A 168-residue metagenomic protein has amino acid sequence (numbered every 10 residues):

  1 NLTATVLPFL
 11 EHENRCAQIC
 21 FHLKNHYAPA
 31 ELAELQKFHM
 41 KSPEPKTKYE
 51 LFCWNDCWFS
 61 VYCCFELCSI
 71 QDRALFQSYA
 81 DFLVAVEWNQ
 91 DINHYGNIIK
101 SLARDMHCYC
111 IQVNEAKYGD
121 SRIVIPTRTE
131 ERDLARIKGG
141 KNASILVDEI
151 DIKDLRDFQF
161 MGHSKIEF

Functional and structural regions predicted by a protein language model:
N1-S78, I98, H163-S164: Active-site catalytic loop in hydrolytic enzyme cores
W58, C64-F168: CN hydrolase (nitrilase-like) catalytic-core segments centered on the catalytic cysteine and neighboring Lys/Glu
